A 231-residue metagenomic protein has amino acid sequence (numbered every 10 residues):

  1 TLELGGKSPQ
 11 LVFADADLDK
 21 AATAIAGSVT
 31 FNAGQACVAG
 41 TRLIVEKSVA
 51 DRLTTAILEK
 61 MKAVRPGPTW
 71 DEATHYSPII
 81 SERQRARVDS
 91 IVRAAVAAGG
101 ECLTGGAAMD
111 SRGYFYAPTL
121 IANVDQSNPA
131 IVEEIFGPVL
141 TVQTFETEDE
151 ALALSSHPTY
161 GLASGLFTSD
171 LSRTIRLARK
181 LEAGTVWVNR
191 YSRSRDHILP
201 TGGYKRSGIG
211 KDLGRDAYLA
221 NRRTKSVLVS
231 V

Functional and structural regions predicted by a protein language model:
T1-Q126, L154, V188: ALDH superfamily catalytic-core signature
L11, R65, A97, A108 (+1 more regions): Conserved C-terminal structural/oligomerization subdomain of aldehyde/semialdehyde dehydrogenase
